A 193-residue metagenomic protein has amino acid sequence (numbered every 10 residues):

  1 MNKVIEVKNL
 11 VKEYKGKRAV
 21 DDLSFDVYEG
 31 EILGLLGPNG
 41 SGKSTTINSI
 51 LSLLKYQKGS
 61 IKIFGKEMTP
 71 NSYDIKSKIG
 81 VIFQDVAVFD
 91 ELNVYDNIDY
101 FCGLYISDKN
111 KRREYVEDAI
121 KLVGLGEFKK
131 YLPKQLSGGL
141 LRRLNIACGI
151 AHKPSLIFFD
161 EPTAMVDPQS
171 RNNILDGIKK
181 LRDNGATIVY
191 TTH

Functional and structural regions predicted by a protein language model:
P38-G42: Walker A (P-loop) phosphate-binding loop of ABC-type ATPase nucleotide-binding domains
G59-P70, I75: Conserved ABC transporter NBD signature motif
D99, G103, N110-F128: Conserved ABC ATPase "signature" region
L132-G139: Conserved ABC ATPase signature
I157-D160: Catalytic Walker B motif of ABC-type/P-loop ATPase nucleotide-binding domains
P168-S170: Helix N-cap at the start of a conserved alpha-helix in ABC-type nucleotide-binding domains
